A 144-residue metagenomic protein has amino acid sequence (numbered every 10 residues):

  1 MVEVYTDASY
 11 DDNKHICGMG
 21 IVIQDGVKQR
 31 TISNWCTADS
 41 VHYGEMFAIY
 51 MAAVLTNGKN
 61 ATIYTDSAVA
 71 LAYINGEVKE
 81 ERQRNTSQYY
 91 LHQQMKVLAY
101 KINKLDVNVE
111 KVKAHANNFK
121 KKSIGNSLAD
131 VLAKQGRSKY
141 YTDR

Functional and structural regions predicted by a protein language model:
M1-T62, I74-N75, S127-R137, Y141-T142: RNase H-like nuclease fold core
T6-I16, M51-S127: RNase H catalytic domain
R30, R82-R84, K101, R137 (+1 more regions): Arginine residue identity/basic-tract feature
